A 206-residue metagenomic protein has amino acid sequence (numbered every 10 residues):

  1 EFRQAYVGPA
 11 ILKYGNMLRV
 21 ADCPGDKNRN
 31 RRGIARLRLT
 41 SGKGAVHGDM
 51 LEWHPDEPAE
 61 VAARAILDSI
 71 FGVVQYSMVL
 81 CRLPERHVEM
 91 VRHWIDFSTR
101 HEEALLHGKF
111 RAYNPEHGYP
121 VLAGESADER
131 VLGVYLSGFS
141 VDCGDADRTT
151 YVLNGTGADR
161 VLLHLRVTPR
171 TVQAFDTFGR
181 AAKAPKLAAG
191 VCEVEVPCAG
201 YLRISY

Functional and structural regions predicted by a protein language model:
E1-R82: Glycan-recognition surfaces
F2-Q4, V134-S137, Y206: Structural motif
A10, V79, D142-G144, Q173 (+1 more regions): Short acidic, gly/pro-rich beta-turn/loop elements at beta-sheet edges and active-site/ligand-binding grooves
G33-G42, H54-D56, A104-G118, H164-R170: Low-complexity, flexible helical/coil segments
E57-I70, V91-T99, V161-L163: Loop/helix patches that line or flank the sugar-binding groove of alpha-linked glycan CAZymes
S77-G118: Aromatic- and carboxylate-lined catalytic core of secreted/periplasmic carbohydrate-active enzymes
N114-V172: Carbohydrate-binding surface patches
T171-Y206: C-terminal beta-strand-rich structural cap/linker in extracellular carbohydrate-active enzymes
